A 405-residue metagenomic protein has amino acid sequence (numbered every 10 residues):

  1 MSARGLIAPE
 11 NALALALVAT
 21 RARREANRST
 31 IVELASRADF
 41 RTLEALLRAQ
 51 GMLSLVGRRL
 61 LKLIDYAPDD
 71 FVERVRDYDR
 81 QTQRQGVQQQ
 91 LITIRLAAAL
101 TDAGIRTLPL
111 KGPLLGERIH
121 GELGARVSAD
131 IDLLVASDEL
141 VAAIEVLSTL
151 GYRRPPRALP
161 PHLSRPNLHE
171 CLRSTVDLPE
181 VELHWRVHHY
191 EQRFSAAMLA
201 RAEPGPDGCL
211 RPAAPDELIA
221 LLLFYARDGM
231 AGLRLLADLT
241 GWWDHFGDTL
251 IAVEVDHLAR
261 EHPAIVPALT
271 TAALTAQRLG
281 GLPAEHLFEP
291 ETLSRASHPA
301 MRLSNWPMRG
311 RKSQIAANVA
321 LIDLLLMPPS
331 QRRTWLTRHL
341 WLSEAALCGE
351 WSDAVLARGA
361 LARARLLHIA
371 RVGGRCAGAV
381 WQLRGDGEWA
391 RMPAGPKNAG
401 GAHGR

Functional and structural regions predicted by a protein language model:
M1-A129, V135-R405: Conserved NTP-donor binding/palm subdomain of two-metal-ion nucleotidyltransferases/polymerases, i.e., the charged
